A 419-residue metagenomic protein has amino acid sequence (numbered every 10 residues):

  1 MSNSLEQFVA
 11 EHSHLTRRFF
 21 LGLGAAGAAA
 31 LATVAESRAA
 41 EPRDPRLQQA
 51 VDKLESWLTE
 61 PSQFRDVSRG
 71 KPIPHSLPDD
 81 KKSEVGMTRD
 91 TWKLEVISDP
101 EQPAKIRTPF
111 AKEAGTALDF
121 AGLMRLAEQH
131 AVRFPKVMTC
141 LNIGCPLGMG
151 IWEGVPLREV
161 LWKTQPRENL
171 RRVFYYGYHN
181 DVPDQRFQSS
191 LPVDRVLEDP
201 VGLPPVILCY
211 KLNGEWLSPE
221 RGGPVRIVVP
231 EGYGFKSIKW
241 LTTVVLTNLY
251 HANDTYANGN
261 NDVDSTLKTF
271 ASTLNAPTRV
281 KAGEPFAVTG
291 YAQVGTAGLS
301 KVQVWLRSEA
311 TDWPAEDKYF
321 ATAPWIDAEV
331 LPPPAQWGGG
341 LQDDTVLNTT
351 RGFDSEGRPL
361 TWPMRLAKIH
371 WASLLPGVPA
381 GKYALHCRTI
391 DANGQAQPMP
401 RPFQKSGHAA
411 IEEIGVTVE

Functional and structural regions predicted by a protein language model:
M1-L15: N-terminal secretory signal peptides
E6, R17-L23, A380: Generic alpha-helix initiation/capping and coil-helix boundary signal
S13, F19-A39: N-terminal export signals
A40-E419: Structured, non-membrane catalytic/scaffold regions adjacent to prosthetic-group chemistry
